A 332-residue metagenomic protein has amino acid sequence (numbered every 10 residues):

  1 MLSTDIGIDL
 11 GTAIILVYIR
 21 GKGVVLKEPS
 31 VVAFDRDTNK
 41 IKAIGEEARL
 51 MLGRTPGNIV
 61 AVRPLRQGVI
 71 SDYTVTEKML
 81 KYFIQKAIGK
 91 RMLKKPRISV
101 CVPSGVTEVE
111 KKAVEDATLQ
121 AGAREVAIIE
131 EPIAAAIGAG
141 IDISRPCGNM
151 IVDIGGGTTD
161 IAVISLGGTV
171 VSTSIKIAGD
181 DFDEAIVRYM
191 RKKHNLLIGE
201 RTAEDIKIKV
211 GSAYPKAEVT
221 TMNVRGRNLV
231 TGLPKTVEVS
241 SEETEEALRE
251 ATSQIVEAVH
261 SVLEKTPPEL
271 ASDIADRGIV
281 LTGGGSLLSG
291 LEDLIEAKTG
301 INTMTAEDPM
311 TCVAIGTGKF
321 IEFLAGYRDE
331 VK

Functional and structural regions predicted by a protein language model:
M1-I154, A162-V280, S286-K332: Nucleotide/phosphate-binding catalytic cleft detector across ATP-hydrolyzing and phosphate-transferring enzymes
